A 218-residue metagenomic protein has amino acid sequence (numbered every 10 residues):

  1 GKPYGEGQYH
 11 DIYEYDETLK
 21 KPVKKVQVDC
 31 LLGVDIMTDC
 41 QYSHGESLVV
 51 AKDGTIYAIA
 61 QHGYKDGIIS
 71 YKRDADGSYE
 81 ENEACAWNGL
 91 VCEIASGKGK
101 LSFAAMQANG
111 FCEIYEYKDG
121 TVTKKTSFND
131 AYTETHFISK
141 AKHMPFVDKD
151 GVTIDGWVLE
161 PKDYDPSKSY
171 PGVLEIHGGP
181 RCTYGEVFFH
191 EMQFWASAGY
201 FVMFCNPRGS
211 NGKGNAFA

Functional and structural regions predicted by a protein language model:
G1, L48-G54, I94-K98, D148: Blade-terminus and WD-like Trp-Asp/Gly-His loop motifs, strongest in beta-propeller folds
G1-Y13, E17, V26-S43, I59-I68 (+3 more regions): A flexible loop/linker signature enriched in serine peptidases of the S9 family
D16-K20, K72-G77, K118-G120: Short loop/turn segments that connect beta-strands within beta-propeller blades
V23-G45, F128-K142: Surface-exposed loop and turn segments in beta-propeller and other repeat-based domains that flank or scaffold
V26-Q27, C85, T126, V147: Residue-level detector of conserved, well-ordered beta-strand and adjacent loop positions that form binding/recognition
Y71, A86, E93-A95: Extended, charged coiled-coil "arm/hinge" scaffolds of SMC/Rad50-like chromosome-maintenance ATPases and other large
L90-K100, A104-A218: Serine-hydrolase catalytic core recognition
